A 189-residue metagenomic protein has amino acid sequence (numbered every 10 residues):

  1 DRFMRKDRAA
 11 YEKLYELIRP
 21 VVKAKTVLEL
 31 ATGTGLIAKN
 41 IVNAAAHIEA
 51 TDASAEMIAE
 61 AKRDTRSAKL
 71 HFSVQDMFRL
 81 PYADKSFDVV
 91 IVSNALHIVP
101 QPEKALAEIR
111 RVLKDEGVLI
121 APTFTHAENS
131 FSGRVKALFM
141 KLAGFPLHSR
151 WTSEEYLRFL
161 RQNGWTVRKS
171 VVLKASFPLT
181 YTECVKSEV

Functional and structural regions predicted by a protein language model:
D1-V22, L36, N40, E60 (+4 more regions): Conserved class I S-adenosyl-L-methionine
L28-R79: Class I SAM-dependent methyltransferase SAM/SAH-binding core
F78-V89: A short acidic, Gly/Pro-enriched loop at the edge of an enzyme's catalytic core that lines a small-molecule cofactor
V89-Q101: A short SAM/SAH-binding and catalytic strip from SAM-dependent methyltransferases
E103-D115: A short glycine-rich, Lys/Arg-flanked "PGG" loop and its adjoining helix->strand segment in the class I
V118-A143: Conserved class I S-adenosyl-L-methionine
H148-G164: Short alpha-helix
N163-W165, K169-V189: Core SAM-dependent methyltransferase catalytic element
